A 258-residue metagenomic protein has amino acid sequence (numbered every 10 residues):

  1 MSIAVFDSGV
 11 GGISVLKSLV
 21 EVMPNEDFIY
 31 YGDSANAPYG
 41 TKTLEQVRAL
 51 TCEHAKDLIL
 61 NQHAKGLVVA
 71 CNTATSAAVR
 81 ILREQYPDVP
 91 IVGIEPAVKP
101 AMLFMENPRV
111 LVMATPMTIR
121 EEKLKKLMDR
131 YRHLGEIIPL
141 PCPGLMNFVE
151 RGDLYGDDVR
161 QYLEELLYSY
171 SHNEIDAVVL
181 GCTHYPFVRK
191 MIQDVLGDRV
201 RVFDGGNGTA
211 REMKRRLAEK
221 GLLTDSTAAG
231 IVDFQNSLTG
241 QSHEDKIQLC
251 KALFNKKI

Functional and structural regions predicted by a protein language model:
M1-I258: Non-catalytic structural scaffold of enzyme domains
